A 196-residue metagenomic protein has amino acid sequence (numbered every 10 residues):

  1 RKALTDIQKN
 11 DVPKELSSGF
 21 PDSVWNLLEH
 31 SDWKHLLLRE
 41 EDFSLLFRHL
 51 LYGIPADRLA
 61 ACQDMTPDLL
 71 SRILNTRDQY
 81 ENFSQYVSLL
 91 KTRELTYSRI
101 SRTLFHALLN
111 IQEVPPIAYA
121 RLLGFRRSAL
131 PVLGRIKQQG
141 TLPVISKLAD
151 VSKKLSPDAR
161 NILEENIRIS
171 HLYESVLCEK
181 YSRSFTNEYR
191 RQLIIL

Functional and structural regions predicted by a protein language model:
R1-L196: Active-site cores that bind ATP or allylic diphosphates and position pyrophosphate for catalysis
